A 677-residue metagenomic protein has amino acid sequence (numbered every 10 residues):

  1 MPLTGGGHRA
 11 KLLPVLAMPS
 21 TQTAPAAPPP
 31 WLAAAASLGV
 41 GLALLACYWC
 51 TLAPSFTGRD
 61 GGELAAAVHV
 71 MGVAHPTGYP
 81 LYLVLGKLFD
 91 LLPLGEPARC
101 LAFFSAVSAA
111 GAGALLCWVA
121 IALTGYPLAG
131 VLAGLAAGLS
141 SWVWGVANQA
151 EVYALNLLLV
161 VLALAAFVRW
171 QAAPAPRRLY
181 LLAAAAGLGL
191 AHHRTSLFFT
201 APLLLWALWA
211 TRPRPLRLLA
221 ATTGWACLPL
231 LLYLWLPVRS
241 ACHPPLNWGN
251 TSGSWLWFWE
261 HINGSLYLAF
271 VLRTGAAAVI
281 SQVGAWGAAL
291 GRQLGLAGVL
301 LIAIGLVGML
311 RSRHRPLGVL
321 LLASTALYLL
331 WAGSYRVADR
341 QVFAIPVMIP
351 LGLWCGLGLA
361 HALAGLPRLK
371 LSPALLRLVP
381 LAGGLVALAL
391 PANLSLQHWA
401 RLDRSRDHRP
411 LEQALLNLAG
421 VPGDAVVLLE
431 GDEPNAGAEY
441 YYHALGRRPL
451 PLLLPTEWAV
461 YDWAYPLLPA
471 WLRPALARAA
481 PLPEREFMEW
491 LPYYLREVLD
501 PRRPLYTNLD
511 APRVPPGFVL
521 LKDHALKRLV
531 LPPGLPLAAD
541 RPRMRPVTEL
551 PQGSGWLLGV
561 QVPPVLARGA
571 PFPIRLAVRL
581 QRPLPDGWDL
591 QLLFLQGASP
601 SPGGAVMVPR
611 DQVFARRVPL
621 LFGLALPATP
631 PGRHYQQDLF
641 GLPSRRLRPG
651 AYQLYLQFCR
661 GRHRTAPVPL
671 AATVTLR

Functional and structural regions predicted by a protein language model:
K11, L418-D424, L445-R677: C-terminal luminal/periplasmic domains and tails of membrane-associated envelope-modifying transferases
A34-L42, L116-L139, L158, R177 (+4 more regions): Transmembrane-helix signature of polytopic, membrane-embedded enzymes that assemble or transfer cell-envelope glycans
L38, L42, F103-T124, L159-A166 (+1 more regions): Transmembrane-helix motifs of polytopic, lipid-linked glycan transferases
I121-P127, A147, A163-L179, G189 (+1 more regions): Membrane-interface transmembrane helices that cradle and orient dolichyl/undecaprenyl
R169-A172, F198-C227: Perimembrane helix-loop-helix junctions
F198, V319-L322, L330-L366: Hydrophobic/aromatic-rich transmembrane helices and adjacent perimembrane loops
G291-R315: Hydrophobic, aromatic-rich transmembrane alpha-helices and their immediate juxtamembrane boundary segments
L310-R315, L357-L396: Signature aromatic-anchored transmembrane alpha helix within multi-pass, membrane-resident enzymes that catalyze glycan
